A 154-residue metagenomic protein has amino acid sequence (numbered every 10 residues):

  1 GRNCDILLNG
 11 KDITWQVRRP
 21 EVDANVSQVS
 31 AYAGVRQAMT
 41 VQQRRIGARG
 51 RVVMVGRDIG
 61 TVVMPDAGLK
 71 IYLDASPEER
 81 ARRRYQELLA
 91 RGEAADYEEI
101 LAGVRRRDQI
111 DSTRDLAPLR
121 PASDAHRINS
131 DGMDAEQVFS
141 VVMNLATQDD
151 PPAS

Functional and structural regions predicted by a protein language model:
G1-N9, R19: Long, charge-dense, solvent-exposed interaction surfaces that engage phosphate-rich ligands
L7-T14, D23, Y85-R91, I110 (+1 more regions): NTP-dependent small-molecule kinase module
G10, M39, V53, V104 (+1 more regions): Residue-level signature of catalytic and energy-coupling elements of molecular machines, predominantly ATP/GTP-dependent
T14-E93: ATP-dependent NMP and nucleoside kinases share a basic, alpha-helical "lid"
G34, R44, R51-V52, Q109-L116 (+1 more regions): Generic structural signal for secondary-structure transition and capping sites
G56-D58, V62, L101, A117-A125: Glycine/charge-rich, flexible interdomain linkers and switch-proximal surface loops that mediate coupling
G60, A81, A90, I100-A102 (+1 more regions): Canonical AAA+ ATPase core
P77-Y85, Y97, L101, R105 (+1 more regions): An amphipathic alpha-helix signature
